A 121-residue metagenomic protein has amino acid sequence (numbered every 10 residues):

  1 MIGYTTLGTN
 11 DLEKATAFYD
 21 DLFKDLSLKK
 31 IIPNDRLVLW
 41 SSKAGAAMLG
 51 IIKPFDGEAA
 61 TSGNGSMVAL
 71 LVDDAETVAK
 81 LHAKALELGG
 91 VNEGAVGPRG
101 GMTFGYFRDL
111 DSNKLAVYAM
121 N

Functional and structural regions predicted by a protein language model:
M1, T61-G65, R99: Short glycine-enriched loop/turn motifs at secondary-structure junctions
M1-T16, V68, N121: N-terminal beta-strand motif that seeds the catalytic metal site of vicinal oxygen chelate
L7-M48: Core segments of cupin and vicinal oxygen chelate
L26, H82, L86-N121: Vicinal oxygen chelate
F55-D56: Eukaryotic scaffold repeat domains enriched in small/polar residues
T61-E93: Mid-chain, well-packed structural core segment of small domains
